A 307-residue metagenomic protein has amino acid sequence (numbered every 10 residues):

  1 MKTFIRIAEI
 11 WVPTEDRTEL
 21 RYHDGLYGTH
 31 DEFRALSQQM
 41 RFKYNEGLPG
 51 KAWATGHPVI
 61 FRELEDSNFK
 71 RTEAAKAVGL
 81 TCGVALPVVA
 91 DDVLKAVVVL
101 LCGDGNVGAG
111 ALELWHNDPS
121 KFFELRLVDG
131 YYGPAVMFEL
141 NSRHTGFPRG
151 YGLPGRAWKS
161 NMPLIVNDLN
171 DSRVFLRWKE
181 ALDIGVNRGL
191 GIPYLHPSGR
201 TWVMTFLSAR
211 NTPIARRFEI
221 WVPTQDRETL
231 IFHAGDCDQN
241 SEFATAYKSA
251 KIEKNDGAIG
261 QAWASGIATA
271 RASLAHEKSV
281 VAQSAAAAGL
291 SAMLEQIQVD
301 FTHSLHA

Functional and structural regions predicted by a protein language model:
M1-I7, V107-L112, P119, P213-F218: Sensory modules in modular signal-transduction proteins
K2, M40-K43, D66, A74-L80 (+7 more regions): Short loop/turn motifs at secondary-structure junctions and domain boundaries
I7, P49, T72, A85 (+7 more regions): Short hydrophobic/aromatic beta-strand element in the GNAT-like acyltransferase core that lines or flanks the acyl-donor
A8-D16, H23, E113-K121, R126-V128 (+2 more regions): Short hydrophobic alpha-helical segments used for membrane anchoring or interfacial signaling
P13-S67, F122-G130, P134-S172, E228-G235 (+1 more regions): Regulatory sensory and allosteric helical modules in signal-transduction proteins and certain transcription factors
R34, R41, L101-A109, E139 (+5 more regions): Regulatory loop-to-helix N-cap segments in sensory/regulatory domains that couple ligand/signal detection
T81-V89, R188-L195, S291-V299: A short, aliphatic-rich beta-strand micro-motif
V89-L94, N106, L195-R200, R227 (+1 more regions): Flexible loop/coil segments at beta-strand boundaries within sensory signal-transduction domains
